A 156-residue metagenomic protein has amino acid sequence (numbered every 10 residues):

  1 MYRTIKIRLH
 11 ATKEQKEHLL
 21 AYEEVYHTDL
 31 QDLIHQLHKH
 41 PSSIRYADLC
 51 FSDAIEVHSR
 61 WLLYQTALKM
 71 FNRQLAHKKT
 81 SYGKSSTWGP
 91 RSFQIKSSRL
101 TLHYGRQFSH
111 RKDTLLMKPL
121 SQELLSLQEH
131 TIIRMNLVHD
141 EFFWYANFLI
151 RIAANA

Functional and structural regions predicted by a protein language model:
M1-A156: Nucleic-acid substrate recognition interfaces
